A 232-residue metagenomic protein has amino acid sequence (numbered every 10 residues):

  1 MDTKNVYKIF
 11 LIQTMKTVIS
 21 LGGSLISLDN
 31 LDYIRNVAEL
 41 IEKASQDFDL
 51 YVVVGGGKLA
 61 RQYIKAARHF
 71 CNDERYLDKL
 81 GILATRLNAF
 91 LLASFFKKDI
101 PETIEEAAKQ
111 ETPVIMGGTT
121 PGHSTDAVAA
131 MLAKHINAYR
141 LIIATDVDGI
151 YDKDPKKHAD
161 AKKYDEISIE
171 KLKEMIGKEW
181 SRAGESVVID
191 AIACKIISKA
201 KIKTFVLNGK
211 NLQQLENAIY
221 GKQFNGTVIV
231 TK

Functional and structural regions predicted by a protein language model:
M1-T3: Intrinsic disorder/low-complexity segments
Y7-K232: C-terminal catalytic "cap/lid" subdomain
